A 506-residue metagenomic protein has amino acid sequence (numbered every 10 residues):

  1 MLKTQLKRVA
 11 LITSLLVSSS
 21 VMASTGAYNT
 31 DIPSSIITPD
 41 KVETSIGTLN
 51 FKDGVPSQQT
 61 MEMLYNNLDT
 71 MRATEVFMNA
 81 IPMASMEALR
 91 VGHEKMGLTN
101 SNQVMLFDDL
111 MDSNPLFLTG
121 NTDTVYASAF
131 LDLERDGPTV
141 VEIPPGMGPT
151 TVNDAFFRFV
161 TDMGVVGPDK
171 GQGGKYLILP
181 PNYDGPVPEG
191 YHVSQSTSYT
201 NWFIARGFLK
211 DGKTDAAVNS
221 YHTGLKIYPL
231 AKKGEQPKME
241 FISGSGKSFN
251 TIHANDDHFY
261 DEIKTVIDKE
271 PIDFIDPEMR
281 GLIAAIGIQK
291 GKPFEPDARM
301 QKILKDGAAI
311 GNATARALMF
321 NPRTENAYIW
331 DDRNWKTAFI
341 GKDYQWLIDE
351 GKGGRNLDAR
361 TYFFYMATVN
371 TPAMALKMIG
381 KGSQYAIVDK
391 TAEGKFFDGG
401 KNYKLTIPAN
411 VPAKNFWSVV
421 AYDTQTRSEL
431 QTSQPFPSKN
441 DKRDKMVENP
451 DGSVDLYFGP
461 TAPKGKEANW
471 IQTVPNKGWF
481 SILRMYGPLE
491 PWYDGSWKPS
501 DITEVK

Functional and structural regions predicted by a protein language model:
M1-A23: Gram-negative bacterial Sec-dependent N-terminal signal peptides
A23-K506: A compositional/structural signature for long, glycine/proline-rich flexible linkers and loops on extracytoplasmic
